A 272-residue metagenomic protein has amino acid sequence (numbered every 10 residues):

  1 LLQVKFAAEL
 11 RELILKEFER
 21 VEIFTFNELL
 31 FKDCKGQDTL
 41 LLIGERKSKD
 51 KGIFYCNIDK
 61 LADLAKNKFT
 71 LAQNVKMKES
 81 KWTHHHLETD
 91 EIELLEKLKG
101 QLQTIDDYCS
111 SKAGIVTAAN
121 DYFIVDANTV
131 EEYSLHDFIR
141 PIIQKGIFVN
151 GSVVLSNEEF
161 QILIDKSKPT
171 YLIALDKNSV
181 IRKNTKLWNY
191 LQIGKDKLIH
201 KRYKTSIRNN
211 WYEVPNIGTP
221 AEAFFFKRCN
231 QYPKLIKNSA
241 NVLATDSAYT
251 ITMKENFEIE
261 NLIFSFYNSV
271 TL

Functional and structural regions predicted by a protein language model:
L1-F123: Signature of N6-adenine DNA methyltransferases within the class I
E93-L272: Polybasic, glycine- and aromatic-enriched phosphate-binding surface used to engage nucleic acids
